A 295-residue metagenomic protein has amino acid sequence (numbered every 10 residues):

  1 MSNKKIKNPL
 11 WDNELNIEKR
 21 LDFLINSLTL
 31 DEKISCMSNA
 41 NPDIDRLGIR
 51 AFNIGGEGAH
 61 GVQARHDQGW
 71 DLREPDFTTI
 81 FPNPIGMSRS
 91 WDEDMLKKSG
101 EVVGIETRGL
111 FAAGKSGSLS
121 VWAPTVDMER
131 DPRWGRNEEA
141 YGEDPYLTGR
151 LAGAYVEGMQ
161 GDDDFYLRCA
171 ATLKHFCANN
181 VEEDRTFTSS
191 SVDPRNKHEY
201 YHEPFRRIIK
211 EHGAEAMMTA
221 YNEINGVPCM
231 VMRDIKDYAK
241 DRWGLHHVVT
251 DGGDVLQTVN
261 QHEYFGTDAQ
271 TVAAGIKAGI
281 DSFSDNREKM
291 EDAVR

Functional and structural regions predicted by a protein language model:
M1-R295: Glycoside hydrolase catalytic-domain context in secreted enzymes
